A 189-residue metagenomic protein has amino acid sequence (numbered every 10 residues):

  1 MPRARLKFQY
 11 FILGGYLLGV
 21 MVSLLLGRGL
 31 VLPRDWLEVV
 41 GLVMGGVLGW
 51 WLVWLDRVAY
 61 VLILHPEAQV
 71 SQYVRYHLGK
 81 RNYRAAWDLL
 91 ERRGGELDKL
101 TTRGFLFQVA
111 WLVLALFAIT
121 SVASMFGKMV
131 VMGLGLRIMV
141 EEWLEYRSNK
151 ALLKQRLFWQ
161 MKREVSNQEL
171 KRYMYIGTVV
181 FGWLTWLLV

Functional and structural regions predicted by a protein language model:
M1-V189: N-terminal membrane-targeting hydrophobic helices
